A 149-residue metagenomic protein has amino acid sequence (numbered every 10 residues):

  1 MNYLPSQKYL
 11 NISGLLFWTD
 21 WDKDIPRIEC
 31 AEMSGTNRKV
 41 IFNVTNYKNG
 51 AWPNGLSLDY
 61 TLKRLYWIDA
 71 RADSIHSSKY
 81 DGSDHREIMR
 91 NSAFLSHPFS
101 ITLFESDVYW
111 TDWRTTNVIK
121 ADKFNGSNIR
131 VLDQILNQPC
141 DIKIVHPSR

Functional and structural regions predicted by a protein language model:
M1, N37-Y47, D84-N91, S127-D133: A short beta-strand motif characteristic of beta-propeller blades
M1-G14, T19, N46-K63, A93-D107 (+1 more regions): Beta-rich, blade/repeat-based domains predominating in secreted/periplasmic proteins but also intracellular
I12, W21, A70, Y80 (+1 more regions): Short loop/turn segments immediately following the C-termini of beta-strands
D24, T61, R71, R114 (+1 more regions): A generic "binding-loop/recognition-motif" signal
D24-C30, A72-S77, T116-A121: Structural motif
E32-T36, K79-S83, D122-G126: Short loop/turn segments that connect beta-strands within beta-propeller blades
W113-R149: Blade-level signature of beta-propeller repeat domains, shared across WD40, Kelch, NHL, RCC1 and BNR/Asp-box propellers
